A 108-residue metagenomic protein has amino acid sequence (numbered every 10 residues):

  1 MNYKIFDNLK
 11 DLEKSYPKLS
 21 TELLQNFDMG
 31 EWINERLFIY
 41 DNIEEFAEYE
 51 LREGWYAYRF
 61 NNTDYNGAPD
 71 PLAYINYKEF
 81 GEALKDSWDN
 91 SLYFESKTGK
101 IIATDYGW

Functional and structural regions predicted by a protein language model:
M1-W108: Acidic interaction surfaces
